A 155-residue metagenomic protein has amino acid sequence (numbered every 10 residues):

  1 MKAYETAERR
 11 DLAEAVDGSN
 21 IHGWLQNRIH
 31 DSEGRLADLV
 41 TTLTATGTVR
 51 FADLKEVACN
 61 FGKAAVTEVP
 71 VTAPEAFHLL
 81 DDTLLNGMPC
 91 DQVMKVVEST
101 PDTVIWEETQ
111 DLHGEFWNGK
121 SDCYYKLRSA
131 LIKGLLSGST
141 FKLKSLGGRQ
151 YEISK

Functional and structural regions predicted by a protein language model:
M1-S99: N-terminal accessory segment detector
Y4, H22, Y124-Y125, Y151: Sequence-level detector for tyrosine residue identity
P101-L146: Short, hydrophobic/π-rich interface segment
S145-K155: Beta-rich nucleic-acid/ligand-interaction surfaces
